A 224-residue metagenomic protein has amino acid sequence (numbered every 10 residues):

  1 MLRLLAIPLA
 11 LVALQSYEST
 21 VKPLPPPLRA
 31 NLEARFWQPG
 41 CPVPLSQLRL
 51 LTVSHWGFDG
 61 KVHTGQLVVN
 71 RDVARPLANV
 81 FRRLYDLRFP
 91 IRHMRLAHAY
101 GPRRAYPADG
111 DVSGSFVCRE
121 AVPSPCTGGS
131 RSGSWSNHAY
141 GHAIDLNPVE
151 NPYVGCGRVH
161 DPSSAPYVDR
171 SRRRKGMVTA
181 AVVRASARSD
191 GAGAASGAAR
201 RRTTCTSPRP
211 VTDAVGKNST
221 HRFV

Functional and structural regions predicted by a protein language model:
L4-V12: Sec-dependent N-terminal signal peptides
V12-K61: N-terminal module-boundary/linker segments of secreted carbohydrate-active enzymes
V43-D111: Active-site acidic/histidine clusters and adjacent loop/turn architecture that either coordinate catalytic ions
W56, N79-P90, R119, V149-P152 (+1 more regions): Structured segments of extracytoplasmic/periplasmic soluble domains in secreted or envelope-associated proteins
R88-R92, R104-P148: Mid-length scaffold segments of soluble, non-membrane domains
G128-T220: Catalytic cores and adjacent binding grooves of peptidoglycan-active enzymes
